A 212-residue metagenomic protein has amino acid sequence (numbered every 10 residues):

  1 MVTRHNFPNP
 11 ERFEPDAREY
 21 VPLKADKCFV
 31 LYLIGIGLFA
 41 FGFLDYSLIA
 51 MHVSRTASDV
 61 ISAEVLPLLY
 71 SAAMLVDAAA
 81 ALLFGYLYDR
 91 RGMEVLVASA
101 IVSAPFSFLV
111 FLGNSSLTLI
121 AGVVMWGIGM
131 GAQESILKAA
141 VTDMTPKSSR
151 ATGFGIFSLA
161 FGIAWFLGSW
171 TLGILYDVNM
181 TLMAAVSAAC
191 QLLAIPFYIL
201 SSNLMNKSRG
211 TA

Functional and structural regions predicted by a protein language model:
M1, V102-N114: C-terminal ends and interior cores of transmembrane alpha-helices in multi-pass membrane transporters/permeases
M1-R12, A194-S202: C-terminal membrane-cytosol helix-exit motif in multi-pass small-molecule transporters
H5-I34: Juxtamembrane intracellular "pre-TM" segments in multi-pass secondary transporters
D26-D45, V124: Pair of pore-lining "gating" transmembrane helices in MFS-fold secondary transporters
S47-V65: Short amphipathic helix-loop junctions that connect adjacent transmembrane helices in Major Facilitator Superfamily/SLC
A79-G92, Y176: Helix-to-loop junctions at the C-terminal end of transmembrane segments in multipass secondary transporters
D89-I101: Cytoplasmic membrane-interface "Motif A"-like loop-to-helix N-cap segments of 12-TM Major Facilitator Superfamily
A132-T145: Intracellular juxtamembrane helix-capping segments at the cytosolic ends of symmetry-related transmembrane helices
